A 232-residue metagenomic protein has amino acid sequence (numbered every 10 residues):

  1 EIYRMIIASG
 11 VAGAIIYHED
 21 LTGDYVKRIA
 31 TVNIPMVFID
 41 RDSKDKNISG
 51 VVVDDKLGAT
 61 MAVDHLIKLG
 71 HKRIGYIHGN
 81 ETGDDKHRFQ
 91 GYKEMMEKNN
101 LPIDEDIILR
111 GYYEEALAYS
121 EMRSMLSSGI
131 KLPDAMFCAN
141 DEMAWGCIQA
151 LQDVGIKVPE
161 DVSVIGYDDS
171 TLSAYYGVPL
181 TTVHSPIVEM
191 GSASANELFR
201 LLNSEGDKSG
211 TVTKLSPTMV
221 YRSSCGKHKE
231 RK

Functional and structural regions predicted by a protein language model:
E1, G50-M61, I77-R123, A135-W145 (+3 more regions): Hinge/beta->alpha junction and helix N-cap segments in small-molecule ligand-binding domains
E1-D64, K68, L126-S127, K131: Alpha-helical recognition/docking segments in bacterial nutrient-uptake and carbohydrate-utilization systems
R4-I7, L21, K56, A116-Y119 (+2 more regions): Inter-domain helical "communication" segments and dimerization helices that couple sensory or membrane-embedded modules
A30, E97, Q152: Anion (oxyanion) recognition and catalysis
K72, P102-D104, K157: Conserved H-loop
R123-R231: Flexible loop/turn connectors
